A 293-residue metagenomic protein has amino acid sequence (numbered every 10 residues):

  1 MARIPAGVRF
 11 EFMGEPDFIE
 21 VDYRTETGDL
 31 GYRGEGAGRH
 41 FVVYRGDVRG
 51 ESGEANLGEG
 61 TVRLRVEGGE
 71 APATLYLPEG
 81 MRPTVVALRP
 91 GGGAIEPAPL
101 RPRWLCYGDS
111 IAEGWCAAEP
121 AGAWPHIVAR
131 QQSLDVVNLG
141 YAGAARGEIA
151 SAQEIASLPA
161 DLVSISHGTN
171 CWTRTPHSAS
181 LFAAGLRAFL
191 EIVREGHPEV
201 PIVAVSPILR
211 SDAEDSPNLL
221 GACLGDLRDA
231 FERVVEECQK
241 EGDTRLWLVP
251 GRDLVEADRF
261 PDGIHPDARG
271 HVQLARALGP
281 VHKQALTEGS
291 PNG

Functional and structural regions predicted by a protein language model:
M1-W104, G279, K283-G293: N-terminal secretory targeting modules
R3, M13-P16, I149-G293: Alpha-helical cap/lid subdomain in secreted, periplasmic, or secretory-pathway luminal O-acyl-processing enzymes
A6, Y107, L139, H167 (+1 more regions): Short glycine-rich loop/turn motifs that provide flexible caps or phosphate-binding loops at active sites
R9, C116, D262: Conserved aromatic-histidine-acidic binding/catalytic patches
V21, Y107-G108, V205: Short hydrophobic segments within beta-strands
T25-T27, S110, A142, T169 (+1 more regions): Residue-level signal for short, function-critical loop segments
L57-V66, G80-V85, W115-V128, L158-W172 (+2 more regions): Short, charge-rich amphipathic segments
T74-P159: Serine-esterase "nucleophile elbow" of acetyl-processing enzymes
